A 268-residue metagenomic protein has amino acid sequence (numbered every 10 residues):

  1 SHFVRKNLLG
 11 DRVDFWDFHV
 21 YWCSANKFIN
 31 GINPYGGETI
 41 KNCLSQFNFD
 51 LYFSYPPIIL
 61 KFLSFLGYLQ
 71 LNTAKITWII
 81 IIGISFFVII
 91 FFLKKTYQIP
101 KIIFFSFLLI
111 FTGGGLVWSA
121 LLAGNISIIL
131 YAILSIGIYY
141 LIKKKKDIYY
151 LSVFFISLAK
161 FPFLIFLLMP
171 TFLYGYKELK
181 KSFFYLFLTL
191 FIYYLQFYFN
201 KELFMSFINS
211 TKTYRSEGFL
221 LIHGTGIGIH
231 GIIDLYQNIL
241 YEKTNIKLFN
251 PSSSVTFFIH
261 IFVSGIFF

Functional and structural regions predicted by a protein language model:
S1-I142, K146-I148, L173-F268: Primarily membrane-embedded glycan-assembly and transfer machineries that use lipid-linked glycans
D147-F172: Membrane-interface alpha helices of multi-pass inner-membrane proteins
